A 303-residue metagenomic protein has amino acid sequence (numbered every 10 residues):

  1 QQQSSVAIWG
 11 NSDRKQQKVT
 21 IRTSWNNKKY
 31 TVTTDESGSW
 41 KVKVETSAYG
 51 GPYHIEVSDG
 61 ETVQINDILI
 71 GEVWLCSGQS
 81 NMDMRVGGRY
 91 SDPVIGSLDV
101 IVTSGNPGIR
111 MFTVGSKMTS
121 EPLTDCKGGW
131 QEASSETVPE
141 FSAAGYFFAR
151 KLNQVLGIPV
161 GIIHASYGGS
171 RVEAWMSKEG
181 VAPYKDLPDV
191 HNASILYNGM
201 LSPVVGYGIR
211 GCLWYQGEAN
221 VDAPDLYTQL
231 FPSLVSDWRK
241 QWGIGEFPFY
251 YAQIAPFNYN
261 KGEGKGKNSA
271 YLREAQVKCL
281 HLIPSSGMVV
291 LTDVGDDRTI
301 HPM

Functional and structural regions predicted by a protein language model:
Q1-M303: Cell-envelope and extracellular/periplasmic
